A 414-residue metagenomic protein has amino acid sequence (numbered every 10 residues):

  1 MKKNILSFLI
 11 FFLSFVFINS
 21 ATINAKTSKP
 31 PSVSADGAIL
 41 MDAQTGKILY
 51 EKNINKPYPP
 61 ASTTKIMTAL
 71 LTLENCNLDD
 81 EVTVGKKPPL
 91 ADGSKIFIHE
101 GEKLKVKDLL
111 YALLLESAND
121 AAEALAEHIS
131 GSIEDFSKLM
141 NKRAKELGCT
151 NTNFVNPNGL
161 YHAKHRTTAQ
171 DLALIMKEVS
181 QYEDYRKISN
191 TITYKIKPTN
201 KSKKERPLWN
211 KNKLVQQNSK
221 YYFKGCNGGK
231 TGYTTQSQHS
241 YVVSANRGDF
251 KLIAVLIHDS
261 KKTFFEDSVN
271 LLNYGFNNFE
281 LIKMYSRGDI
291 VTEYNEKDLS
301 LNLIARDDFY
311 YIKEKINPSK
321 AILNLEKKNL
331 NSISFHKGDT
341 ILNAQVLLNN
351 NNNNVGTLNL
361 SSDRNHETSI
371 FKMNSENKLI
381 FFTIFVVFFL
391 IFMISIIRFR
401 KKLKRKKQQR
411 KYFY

Functional and structural regions predicted by a protein language model:
K2-A25, I380-R400: Sec-dependent N-terminal signal peptides of Gram-positive bacterial secreted proteins and lipoproteins
S7-F11, F15, H162, L301-A305: Generic detector of low-complexity/intrinsically disordered segments and short hydrophobic N-terminal stretches
F17, P30-S32, E74-C76, L90 (+5 more regions): A generic structural signal for short, solvent-exposed coil/turn residues that cap or connect secondary-structure
I23-T191, P198: Active-site-adjacent loops and short helices of periplasmic peptidoglycan-processing enzymes
C149-T150, K164-R166, D171, M176-Y414: Domain-terminus/edge residues, biased toward the C-terminal soluble/receptor-binding domains of extracytoplasmic
